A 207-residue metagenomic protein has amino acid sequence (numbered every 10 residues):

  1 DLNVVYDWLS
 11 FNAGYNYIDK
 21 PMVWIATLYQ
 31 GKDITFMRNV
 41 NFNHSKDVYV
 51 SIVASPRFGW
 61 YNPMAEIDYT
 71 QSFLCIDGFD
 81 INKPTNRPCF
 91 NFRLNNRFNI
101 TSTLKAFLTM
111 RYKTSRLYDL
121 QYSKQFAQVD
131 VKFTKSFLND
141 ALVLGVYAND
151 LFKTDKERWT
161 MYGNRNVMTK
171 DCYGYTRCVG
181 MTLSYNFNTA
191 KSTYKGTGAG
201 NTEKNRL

Functional and structural regions predicted by a protein language model:
D1, F36-F42, V53-S55, D80-P84 (+4 more regions): Outer-membrane beta-barrel proteins
L2-Y6, Y15, V50-F58, Y69 (+4 more regions): Residues on the lipid-exposed face of transmembrane beta-strands in outer-membrane beta-barrel proteins
V5-E66, C75-R87, N91: Outer membrane beta-barrel strand-and-loop segments of large Gram-negative receptors, especially TonB-dependent
W8-F11, W60-A65, S102-L108, N139-L144 (+2 more regions): Repeated loop/turn-to-beta-strand initiation elements of outer-membrane beta-barrel proteins
L9, N16-K20, G59, T70-L74 (+3 more regions): Structural signature of outer-membrane beta-barrel domains
P21-Q30, L74-K83, L117-K124, E157-G163 (+1 more regions): Outer-membrane beta-barrel translocator domains and adjoining extracellular loop/strand segments of Gram-negative
Y69-L74, C89-F137, N149-F152, T160-M161 (+1 more regions): C-terminal beta-barrel architecture of Gram-negative outer-membrane proteins
F137-L207: C-terminal beta-signal and adjacent terminal beta-strands/loops of Gram-negative outer-membrane beta-barrel proteins
